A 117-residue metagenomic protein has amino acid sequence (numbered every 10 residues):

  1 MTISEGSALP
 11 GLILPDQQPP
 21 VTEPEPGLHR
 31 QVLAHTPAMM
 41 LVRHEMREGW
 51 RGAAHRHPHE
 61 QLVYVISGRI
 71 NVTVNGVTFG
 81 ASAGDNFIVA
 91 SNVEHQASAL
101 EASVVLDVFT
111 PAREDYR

Functional and structural regions predicted by a protein language model:
M1-A38: A short, N-terminal "cap"/entry segment at the start of jelly-roll beta-barrel domains of the cupin/DSBH fold
P10, P15, T22, V42 (+3 more regions): Anionic, Ser/Thr-rich low-complexity intrinsically disordered regions
E25-G27, M40-R56: Conserved short histidine dyad/triad with adjacent acidic residue
E45-M46, R56-V72: Short, conserved beta-strand element in jelly-roll/cupin
R51-G52, G68-T73, F87: Short beta-strand segments in beta-sandwich/barrel cores
I66-S67, S82-A83, E101: A cytosolic small-molecule/anion-sensing beta-strand core signal
G76-S91: Short acidic-glycine-tyrosine-enriched beta hairpin
S91-D115: Ligand-binding loop in jelly-roll beta-barrel domains
